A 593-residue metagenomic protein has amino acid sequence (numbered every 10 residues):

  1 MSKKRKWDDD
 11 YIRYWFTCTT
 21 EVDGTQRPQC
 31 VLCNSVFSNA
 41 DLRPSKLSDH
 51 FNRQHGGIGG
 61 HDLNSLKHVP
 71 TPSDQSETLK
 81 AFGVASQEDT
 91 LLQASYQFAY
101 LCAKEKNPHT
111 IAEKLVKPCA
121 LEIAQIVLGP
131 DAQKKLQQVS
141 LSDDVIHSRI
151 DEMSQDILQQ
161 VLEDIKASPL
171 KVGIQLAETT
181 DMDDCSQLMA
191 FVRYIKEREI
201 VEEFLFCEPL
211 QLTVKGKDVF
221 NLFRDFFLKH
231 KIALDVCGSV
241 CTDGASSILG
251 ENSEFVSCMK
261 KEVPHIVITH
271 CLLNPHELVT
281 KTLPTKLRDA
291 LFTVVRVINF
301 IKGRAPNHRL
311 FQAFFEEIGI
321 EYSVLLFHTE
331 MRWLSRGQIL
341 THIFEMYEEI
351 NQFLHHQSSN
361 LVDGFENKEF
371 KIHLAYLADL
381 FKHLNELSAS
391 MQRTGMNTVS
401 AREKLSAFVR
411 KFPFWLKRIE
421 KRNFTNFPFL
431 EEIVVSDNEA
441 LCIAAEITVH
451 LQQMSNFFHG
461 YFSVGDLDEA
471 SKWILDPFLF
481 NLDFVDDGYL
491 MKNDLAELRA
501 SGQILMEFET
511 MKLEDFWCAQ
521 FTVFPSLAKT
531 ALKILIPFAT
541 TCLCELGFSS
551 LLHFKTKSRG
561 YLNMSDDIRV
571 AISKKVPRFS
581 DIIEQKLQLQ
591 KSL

Functional and structural regions predicted by a protein language model:
M1-T110, N221-F226, S323-L326, S358-E366: A zinc-binding module initiation signal
S35, G83, Q87, L91-L92 (+5 more regions): Active-site neighborhood segments
V36, P130, T179, Y194-R198 (+2 more regions): Extended serine/threonine- and charged-residue-rich low-complexity intrinsically disordered regions
L42-S45, L63, S186-M189, F204-C207 (+12 more regions): Short coil/turn segments at secondary-structure boundaries
F314-F327, F353-K368, E386-A389, P428-N438: Short, charged/polar, low-complexity loop and linker segments that flank or interrupt alpha-helical bundles
G337-I350, I534, T541-F554: Short amphipathic alpha-helical "interface-anchor" segments enriched in bulky aromatics
K368-E386: Core structural elements
E507, L513-F516, F521, L552-L593: Polyampholytic, low-complexity intrinsically disordered segments
